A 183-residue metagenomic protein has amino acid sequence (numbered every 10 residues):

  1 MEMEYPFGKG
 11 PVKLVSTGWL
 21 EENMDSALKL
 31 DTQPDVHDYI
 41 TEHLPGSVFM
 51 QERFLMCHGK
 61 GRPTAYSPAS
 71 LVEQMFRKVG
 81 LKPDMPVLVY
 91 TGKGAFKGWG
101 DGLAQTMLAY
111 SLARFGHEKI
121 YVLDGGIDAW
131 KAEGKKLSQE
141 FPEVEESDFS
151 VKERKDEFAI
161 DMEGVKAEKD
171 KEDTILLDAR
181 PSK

Functional and structural regions predicted by a protein language model:
M1-D38, I127-K183: Flexible, polar/low-complexity N-terminal or interdomain linker segments that lie immediately upstream of folded
E2-F7, A65-E163: Thiolate-centered catalytic microenvironments shared by cysteine-dependent enzyme domains
D38-L44: Short loop/helix-cap segments at secondary-structure boundaries that form the rim of catalytic
M50-F54: N-terminal, Lys/Arg-enriched amphipathic/low-complexity engagement segments that precede the first folded domain
G61-P63: Short glycine-enriched, charge-decorated loop/helix-capping segments at active-site entrances that position
